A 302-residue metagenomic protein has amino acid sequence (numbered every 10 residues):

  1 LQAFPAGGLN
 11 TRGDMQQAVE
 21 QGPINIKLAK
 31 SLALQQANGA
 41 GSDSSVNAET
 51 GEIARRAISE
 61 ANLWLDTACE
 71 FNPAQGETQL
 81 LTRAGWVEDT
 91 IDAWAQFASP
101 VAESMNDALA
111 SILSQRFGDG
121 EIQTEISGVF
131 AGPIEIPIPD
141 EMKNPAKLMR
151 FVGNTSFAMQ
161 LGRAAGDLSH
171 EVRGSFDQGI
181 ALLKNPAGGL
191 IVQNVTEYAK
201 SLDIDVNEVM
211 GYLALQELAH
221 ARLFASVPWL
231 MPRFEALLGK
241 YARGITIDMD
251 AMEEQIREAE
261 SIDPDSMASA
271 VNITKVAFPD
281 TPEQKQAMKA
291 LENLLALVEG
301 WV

Functional and structural regions predicted by a protein language model:
L1-E70, A74, T78-T82: N-terminal low-complexity, Ser/Thr- and acidic-residue-enriched intrinsically disordered segments
G13-K30, R173-V192, S266-A270: Acidic, low-complexity proline/glycine-rich segments
G41-N47, Q79, A84, E88-D92 (+2 more regions): Metalloprotease/metallohydrolase-associated module, dominated by Zn2+-dependent proteases
A54-Q193: Auxiliary, metal-adjacent structural segments of Zn-dependent hydrolase domains
V195-L215: Short pre-active-site segment immediately N-terminal to the catalytic Zn-binding motif
E217-F234: Catalytic Zn2+-binding segment of zinc metalloproteases
